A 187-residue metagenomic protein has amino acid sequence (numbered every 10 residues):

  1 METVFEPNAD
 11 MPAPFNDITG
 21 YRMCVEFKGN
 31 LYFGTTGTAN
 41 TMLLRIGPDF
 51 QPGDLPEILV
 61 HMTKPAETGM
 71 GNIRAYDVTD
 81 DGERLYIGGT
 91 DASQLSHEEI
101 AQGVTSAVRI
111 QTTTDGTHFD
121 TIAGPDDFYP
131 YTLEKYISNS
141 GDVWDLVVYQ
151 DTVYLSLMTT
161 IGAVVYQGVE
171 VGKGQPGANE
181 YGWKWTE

Functional and structural regions predicted by a protein language model:
M1-G20, E26, N30, A39-R84 (+4 more regions): Trp- and S/T/G-rich repeat-edge/linker motifs of beta-rich repeat architectures
G34-T36, G88-D91, S156-T159: Recurrent small/Gly-Pro-centered beta-turn motifs in extracellular repeat architectures
